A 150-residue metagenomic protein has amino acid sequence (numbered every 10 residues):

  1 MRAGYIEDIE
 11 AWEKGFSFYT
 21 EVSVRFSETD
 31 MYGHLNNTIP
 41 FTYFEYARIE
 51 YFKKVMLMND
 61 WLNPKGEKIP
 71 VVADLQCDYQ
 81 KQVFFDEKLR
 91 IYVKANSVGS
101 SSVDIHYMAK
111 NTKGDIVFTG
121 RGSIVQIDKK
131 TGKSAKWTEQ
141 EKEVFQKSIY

Functional and structural regions predicted by a protein language model:
M1-K14, F18-T20, V83-K88, N96-Y150: HotDog/MaoC-like acyl-thioester-processing domains
M1-Y51: Catalytic strand-loop segment that frames the active site of acyl-thioester-processing enzymes
E21-R25, D78, S123: Generic structural detector for well-ordered beta-strands
N36, V55-M56, I149: Short, flexible helix/strand-to-coil boundary loops that buttress conserved ligand/catalytic motifs in alpha/beta
P40, G66, K129-G132: Short capping/connector residues at structural and topological boundaries
P40-Y43, V71, H106: Residue-level recognition of specific faces of alpha-helices
F52-D104, V117: Hydrophobic beta-strand-centered segment that forms part of the acyl-chain substrate-binding groove
